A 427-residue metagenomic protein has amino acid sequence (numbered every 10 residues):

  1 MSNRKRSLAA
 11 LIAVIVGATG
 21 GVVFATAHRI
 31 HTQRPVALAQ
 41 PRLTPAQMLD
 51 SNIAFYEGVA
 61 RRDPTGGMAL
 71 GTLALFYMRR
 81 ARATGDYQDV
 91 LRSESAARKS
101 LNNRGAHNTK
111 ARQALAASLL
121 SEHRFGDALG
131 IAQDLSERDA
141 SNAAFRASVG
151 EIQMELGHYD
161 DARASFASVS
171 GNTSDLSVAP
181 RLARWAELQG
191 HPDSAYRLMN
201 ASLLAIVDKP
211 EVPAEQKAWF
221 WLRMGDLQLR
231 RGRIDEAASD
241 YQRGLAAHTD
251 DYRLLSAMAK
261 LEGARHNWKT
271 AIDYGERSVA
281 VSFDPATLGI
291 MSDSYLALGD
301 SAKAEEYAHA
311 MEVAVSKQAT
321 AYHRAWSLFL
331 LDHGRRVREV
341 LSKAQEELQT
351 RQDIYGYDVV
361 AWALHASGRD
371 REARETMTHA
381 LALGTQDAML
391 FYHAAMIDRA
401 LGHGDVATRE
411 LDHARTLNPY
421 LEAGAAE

Functional and structural regions predicted by a protein language model:
N3-L11, I15-K110, G130, P419-E422: N-terminal leader/linker segments that initiate helical-solenoid repeat arrays
P64, M68-G71, A106, A140 (+7 more regions): Residue signature of alpha-solenoid helical repeat architecture, marking inter-repeat boundaries and helix-start
T72, A114, S148, R181-L182 (+7 more regions): Canonical tetratricopeptide repeat
L75, R79-R82, A117, E151 (+7 more regions): Residue-level recognition of tetratricopeptide repeat
R80, T84-Y87, E122, L156 (+7 more regions): Structural motif corresponding to the intra-repeat A-B loop/turn of tetratricopeptide repeats
